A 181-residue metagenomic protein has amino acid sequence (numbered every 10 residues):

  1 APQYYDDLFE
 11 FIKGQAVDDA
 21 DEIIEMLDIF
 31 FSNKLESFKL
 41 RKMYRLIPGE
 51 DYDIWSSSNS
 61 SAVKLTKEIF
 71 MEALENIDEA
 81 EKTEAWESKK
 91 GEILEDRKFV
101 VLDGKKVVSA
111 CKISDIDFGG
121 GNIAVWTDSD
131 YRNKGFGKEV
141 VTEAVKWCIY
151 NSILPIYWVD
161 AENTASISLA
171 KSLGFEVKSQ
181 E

Functional and structural regions predicted by a protein language model:
A1-E72: Acyl-donor-binding surface of acyltransferase catalytic domains
P2, G119, C148-D160: Conserved GNAT acetyl-CoA-binding A-motif
I77-G91: Short, basic/aromatic recognition patches
S88-R97, L102-G120, A124-D128: A conserved beta-strand-loop-helix scaffold within acyl/acetyltransferase catalytic domains
A110, K178-Q180: Residue-level detector of high-confidence beta-strand sites
G120, V125-E139, A161-E162: Conserved glycine-rich acetyl-CoA-binding loop
N133-C148, S168-S172: Conserved acetyl-CoA-binding loop-helix of GNAT-fold acetyltransferases
Y157-K171, E176: Conserved beta-strand-loop-alpha-helix junction that forms the acyl-donor binding cleft
